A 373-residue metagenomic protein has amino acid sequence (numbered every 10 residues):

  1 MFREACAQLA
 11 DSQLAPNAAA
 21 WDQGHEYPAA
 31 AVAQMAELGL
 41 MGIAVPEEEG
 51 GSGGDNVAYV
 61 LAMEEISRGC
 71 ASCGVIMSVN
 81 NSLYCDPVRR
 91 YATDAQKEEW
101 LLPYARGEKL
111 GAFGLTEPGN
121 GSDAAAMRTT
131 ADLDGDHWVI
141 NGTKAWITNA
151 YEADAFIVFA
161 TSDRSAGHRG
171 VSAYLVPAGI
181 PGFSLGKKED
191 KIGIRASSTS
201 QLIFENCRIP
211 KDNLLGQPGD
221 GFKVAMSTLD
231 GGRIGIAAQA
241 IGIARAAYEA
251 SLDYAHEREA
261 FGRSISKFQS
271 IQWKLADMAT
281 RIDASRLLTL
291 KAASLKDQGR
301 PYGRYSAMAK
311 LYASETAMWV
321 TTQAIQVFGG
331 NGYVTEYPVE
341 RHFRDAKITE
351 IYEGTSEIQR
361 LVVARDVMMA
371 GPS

Functional and structural regions predicted by a protein language model:
M1-V79, Y91-Q96, P103-E108, G121-A124 (+4 more regions): Alpha-helical interface subdomain recognition
G39, M63-S67, A160, V176-P181 (+1 more regions): Short Ser/Thr-interspersed hydrophobic loop/turn segments at strand-loop and sheet-helix junctions that line or gate
G54-D55, D123-A125, N149-D154, G167-G170 (+2 more regions): Short glycine/proline-enriched turns and hinge-like loops at secondary-structure junctions
C85-Y91, F113, A125: Flexible, glycine-rich active-site loops centered on histidine and acidic residues that chelate a metal or position
Y104, G119-S122, W146-N149, D163-S165 (+1 more regions): Short Gly/Pro-enriched turn/cap motifs at secondary-structure boundaries
G107-L115, F159: A short, Trp-centered hydrophobic/proline-enriched beta-strand micro-motif
A126, G179-P210: Flexible, small-/acidic-enriched active-site or ligand-binding loops
D136-H137, N141-L185: A short core secondary-structure module
